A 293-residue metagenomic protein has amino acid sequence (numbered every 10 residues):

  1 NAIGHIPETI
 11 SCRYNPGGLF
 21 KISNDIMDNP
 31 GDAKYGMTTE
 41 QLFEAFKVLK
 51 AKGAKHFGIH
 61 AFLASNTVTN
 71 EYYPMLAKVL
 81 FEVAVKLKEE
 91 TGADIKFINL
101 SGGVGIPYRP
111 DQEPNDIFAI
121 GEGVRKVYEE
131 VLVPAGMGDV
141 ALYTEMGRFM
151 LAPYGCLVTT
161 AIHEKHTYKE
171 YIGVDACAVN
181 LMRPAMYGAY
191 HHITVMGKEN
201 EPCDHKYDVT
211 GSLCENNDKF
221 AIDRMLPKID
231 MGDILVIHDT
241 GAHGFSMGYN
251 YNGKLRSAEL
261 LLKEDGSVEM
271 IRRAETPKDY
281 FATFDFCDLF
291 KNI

Functional and structural regions predicted by a protein language model:
N1-A2, F20-M27, N70-Y73, R109-E113 (+3 more regions): Short acidic, glycine/serine/threonine-rich loops at helix termini
N1-F97, I106, V127: Active-site-proximal beta-alpha core segment in soluble small-molecule metabolic enzymes
E8, E89, A93-K96, N115 (+3 more regions): Acidic/histidine-enriched ion/cofactor-binding microenvironments in catalytic or ligand-binding pockets
G18-I22, K96-Q112, Y143-Y154, L181-M182: Flexible glycine/acidic-rich beta-alpha junction loops that bind and position SAM and/or redox cofactors in anaerobic
M37-E40, E44, E71, M75 (+8 more regions): Conserved active-site and cofactor/substrate-binding residues in soluble primary-metabolism enzymes
A61-A64, L100, T144, I237: Conserved beta-strand positions
T69-L76, P107-I120, L151-H163, I222-M225: Short glycine/threonine-rich loop-to-helix capping motif typified by GTGT followed within a few residues by an Asp-Pro
L132, M137-I293: Charged (often Lys/Glu-rich) extended helix/loop segments that serve as interaction or gating elements
